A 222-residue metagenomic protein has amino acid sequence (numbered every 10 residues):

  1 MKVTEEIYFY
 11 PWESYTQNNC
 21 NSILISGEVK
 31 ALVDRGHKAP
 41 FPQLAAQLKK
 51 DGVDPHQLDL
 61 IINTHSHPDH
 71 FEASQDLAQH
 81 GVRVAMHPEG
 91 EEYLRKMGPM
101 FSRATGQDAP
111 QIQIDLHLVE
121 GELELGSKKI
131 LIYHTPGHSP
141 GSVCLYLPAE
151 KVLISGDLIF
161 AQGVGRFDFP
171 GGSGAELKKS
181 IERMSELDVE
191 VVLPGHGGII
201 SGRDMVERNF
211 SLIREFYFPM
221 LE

Functional and structural regions predicted by a protein language model:
M1-D51, C144-G156: Conserved beta-strand hairpin/beta-sheet module of binuclear metal-dependent hydrolase folds, prominently
V3-Y8, F101-T105, S127-K128: Short Pro/Gly-enriched beta-strand edge/turn motifs at strand-loop
E5-E6, I114, G121, G126-K128 (+1 more regions): Short beta-strand or tight-loop elements that sit immediately N-terminal to catalytic metal-binding acidic residues
S14-Y15, L123, P136-G137: Short polar/acidic secondary-structure junctions
N19, L94-G98, G163: Short, charged, surface-exposed secondary-structure boundary motifs
K30, H37-A39, M100, K129-L221: Metallo-beta-lactamase
A39-L123, L212-E215, P219: Active-site HxH/HxHxD metal-binding segment of metal-dependent hydrolases
